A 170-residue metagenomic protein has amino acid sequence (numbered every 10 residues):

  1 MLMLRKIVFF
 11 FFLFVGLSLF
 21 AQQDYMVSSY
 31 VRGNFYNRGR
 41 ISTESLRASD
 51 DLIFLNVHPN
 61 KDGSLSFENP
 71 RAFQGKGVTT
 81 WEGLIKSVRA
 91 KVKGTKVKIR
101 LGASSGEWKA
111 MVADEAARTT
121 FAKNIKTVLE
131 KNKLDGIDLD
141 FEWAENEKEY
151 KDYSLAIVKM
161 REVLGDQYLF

Functional and structural regions predicted by a protein language model:
M1-Q22: Bacterial Sec-dependent N-terminal signal peptides
F11, N56, F141-W143: Residues that line or immediately flank small-molecule/substrate-binding pockets and catalytic motifs
Q22-L129: Glycan-recognition patch characteristic of GH18 chitinases/ENGases and related GlcNAc/peptidoglycan-binding proteins
R71, G75, K148, D166-Y168: Short acidic, glycine/proline-enriched helix-loop-strand junctions
M111-E115, E147-D152: Short, solvent-exposed loop/turn segments at secondary-structure boundaries
I125-Y150: Active-site groove signature of glycoside hydrolases
Y150-F170: Active-site neighborhood of glycoside hydrolase catalytic domains
